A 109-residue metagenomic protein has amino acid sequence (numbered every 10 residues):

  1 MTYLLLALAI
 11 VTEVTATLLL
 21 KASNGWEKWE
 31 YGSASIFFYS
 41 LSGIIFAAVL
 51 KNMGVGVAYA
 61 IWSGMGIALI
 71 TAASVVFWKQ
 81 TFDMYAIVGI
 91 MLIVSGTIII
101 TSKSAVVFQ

Functional and structural regions predicted by a protein language model:
M1-Q109: Polytopic alpha-helical membrane proteins, predominantly small-molecule transporters/carriers
